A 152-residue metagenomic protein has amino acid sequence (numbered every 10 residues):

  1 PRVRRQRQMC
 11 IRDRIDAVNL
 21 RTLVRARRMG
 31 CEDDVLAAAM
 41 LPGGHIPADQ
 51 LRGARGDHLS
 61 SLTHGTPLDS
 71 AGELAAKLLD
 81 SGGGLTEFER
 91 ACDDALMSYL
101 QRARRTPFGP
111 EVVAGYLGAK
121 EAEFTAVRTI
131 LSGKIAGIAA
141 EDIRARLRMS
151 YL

Functional and structural regions predicted by a protein language model:
P1-I11: Single conserved hydrophobic/aromatic residue that forms the stacking wall/gate of nucleotide- or nucleobase-binding
Q6, M29-D34, A136-E141: Short loop/beta submotifs within extracellular cysteine-rich repeat domains
R12-I15, A122: Short, contiguous, pocket-lining structural segments that sit at or immediately flank catalytic/ligand-binding sites
D16-G30, T125-A136: Extracellular/lumenal glycan-associated surfaces
A26, A39, R146: Short acidic/histidine-centered micro-motifs embedded in hydrophobic/aromatic stretches that mark compact functional
D33-P42: Short acidic alpha-helical/loop segments enriched in Asp/Glu that coordinate divalent cations
G43-L152: C-terminal structured domains
